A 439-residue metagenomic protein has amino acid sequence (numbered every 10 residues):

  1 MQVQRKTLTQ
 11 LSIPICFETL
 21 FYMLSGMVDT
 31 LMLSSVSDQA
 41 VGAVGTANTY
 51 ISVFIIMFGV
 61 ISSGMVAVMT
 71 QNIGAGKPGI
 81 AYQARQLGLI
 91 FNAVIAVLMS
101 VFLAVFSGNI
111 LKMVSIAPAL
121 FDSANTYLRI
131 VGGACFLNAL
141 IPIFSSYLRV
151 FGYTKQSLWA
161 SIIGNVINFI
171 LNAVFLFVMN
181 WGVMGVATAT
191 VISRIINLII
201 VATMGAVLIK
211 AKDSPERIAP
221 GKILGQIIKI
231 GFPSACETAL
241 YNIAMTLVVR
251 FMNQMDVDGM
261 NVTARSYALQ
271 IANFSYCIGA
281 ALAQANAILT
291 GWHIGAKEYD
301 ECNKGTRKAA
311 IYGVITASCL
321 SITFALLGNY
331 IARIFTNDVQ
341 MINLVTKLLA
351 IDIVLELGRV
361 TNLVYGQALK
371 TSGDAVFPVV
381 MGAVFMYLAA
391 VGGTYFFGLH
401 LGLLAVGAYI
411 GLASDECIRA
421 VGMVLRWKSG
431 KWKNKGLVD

Functional and structural regions predicted by a protein language model:
M1-I15, M69-F136, V178-F232, T290-L355 (+1 more regions): Short alpha-helical transmembrane segments in multi-pass integral membrane proteins
Q10-D29, I130, G164, S193-N197 (+3 more regions): Transmembrane helical elements of multi-pass membrane transporters/channels
F17, F21, S25, F54-F58 (+14 more regions): Residue-level hotspots within pore-lining transmembrane alpha-helices of multi-pass secondary transporters
L24-G42, L111-P118, V174-W181, A239-Q270 (+4 more regions): Helix-terminus/linker motif at the lipid-water interface of multi-pass membrane proteins
D29, S145, L171-N172, L176 (+1 more regions): Small-residue (Gly/Pro/Ala) motifs that create kinks and tight helix-helix packing interfaces
D38-T49, A124, L128, A187 (+3 more regions): Small-residue hotspots at the loop-to-helix junctions and early N-terminal turns of transmembrane alpha-helices
V41-V101, N138-S157, V249, V262-G328 (+1 more regions): Small-residue-rich hydrophobic transmembrane alpha-helices
S62, I130-R149, S157-N168, V186-V201 (+6 more regions): Short runs within selected transmembrane alpha-helices of multi-pass transporters and secretion channels
